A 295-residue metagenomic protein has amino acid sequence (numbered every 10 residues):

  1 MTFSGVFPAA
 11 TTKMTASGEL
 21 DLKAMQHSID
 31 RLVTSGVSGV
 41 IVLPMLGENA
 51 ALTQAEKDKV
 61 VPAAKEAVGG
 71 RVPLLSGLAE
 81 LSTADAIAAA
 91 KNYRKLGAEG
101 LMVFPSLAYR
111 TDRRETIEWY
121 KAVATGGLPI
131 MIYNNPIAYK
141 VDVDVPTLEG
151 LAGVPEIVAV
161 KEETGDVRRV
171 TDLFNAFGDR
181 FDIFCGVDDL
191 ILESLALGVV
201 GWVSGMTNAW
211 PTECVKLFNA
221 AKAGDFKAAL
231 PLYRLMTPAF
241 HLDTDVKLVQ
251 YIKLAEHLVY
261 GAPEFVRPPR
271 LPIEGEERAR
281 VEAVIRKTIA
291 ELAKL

Functional and structural regions predicted by a protein language model:
T2-K13, R31, S35-V37, A196-V199 (+1 more regions): C-terminal alpha-helical cap/extension of soluble enzyme domains
T2-K140: Active-site beta->alpha loop and helix N-cap motifs at the rims of alpha/beta catalytic domains
M25, K57, V61, A86 (+6 more regions): A general structural signal for well-ordered alpha-helical segments in protein cores
S35, K59, A63-V68, N92 (+9 more regions): Alpha-helical structural signal in soluble globular domains
L52-A55, A88, R113-T116, V143-V145 (+4 more regions): Short secondary-structure transition/capping segments
R71-V72, G127-I130, V158, R180 (+1 more regions): Secondary-structure boundary/capping positions in well-ordered alpha/beta enzyme cores
G126, A138-T244: Catalytic alpha/beta core domains of metabolic enzymes, predominantly
N134-N135, E156-I157, P268: Glycine-rich phosphate-binding "P-loop"
